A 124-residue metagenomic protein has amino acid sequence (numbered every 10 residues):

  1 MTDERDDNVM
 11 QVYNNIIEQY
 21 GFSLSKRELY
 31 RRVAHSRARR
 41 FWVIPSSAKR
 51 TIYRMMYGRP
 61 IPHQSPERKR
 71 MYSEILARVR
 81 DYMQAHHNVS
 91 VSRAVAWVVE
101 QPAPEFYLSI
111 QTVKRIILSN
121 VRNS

Functional and structural regions predicted by a protein language model:
M1-E18, K26-A85: Basic, amphipathic alpha-helix used for nucleic-acid engagement in HTH/winged-helix/SANT-Myb modules and analogous
R31-Y53, A96-S119: Short, basic interhelical loop/turn and adjoining N-cap of the next helix at nucleic-acid- or acidic-partner-contacting
A77, A85, S92-A96, E100: Phospho-regulated, low-complexity intrinsically disordered regions of nuclear gene-regulatory and chromatin-associated
N120-S124: Short acidic DE-rich linear segments
